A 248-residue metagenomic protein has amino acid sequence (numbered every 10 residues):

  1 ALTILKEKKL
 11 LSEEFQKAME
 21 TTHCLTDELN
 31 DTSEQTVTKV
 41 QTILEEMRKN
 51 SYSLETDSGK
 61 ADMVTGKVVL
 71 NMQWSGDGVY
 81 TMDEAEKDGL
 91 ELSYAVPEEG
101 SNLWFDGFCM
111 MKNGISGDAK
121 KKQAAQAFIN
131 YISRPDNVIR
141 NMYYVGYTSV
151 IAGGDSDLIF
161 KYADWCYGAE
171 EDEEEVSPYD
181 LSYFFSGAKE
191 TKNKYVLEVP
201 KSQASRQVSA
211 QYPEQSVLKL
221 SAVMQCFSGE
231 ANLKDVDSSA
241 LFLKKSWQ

Functional and structural regions predicted by a protein language model:
L2-A95: Ligand-binding pocket segment of bilobal, Venus flytrap-like solute-binding proteins
L2-E7, E45-K49, V64, V68 (+6 more regions): Sec-exported extracytoplasmic/periplasmic mature domains
K9-T32, T38, F160-S205: Charged, glycine/proline-rich intrinsically disordered loops and linkers
E34-T38, D57, A119-Q123, E230-L233: Soluble non-cytosolic domains of exported or imported proteins
K67, E84-T148: Extracytoplasmic/periplasmic substrate-recognition and gating elements
W74, W104, Y147, F227-S228 (+1 more regions): Tryptophan-centric aromatic hotspots in well-structured domains and transmembrane helices
S149-F160: Extracytoplasmic
P178, S182-Q248: Conserved C-terminal helix/tail region of periplasmic/extracytoplasmic solute-binding proteins
